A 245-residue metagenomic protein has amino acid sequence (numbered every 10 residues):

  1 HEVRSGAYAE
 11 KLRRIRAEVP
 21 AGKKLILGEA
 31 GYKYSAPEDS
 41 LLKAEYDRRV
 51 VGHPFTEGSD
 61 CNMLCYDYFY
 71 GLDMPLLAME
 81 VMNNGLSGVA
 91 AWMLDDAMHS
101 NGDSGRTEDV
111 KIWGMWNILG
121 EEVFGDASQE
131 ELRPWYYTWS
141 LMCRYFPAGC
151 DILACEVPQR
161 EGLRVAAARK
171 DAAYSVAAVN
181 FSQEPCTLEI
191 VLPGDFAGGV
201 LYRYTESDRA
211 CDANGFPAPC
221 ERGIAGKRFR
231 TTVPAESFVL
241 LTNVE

Functional and structural regions predicted by a protein language model:
H1-G6, S87: Aromatic- and acid-rich polysaccharide-binding/catalytic face of secreted or lumenal carbohydrate-active enzymes
E2, G31, D95, S182: Catalytic metal-binding/acid-base residues of hydrolase active sites
P20-K24, N84-V89, A172-A173: Loop/turn elements at helix/coil->beta-strand transitions in domains of secreted/extracellular proteins
K24-E29, G88-W92, A177-A178: Structural recognition of the beta-strand scaffold that forms the well-ordered cores of secreted hydrolase catalytic
Y32-S140, R144, C150-L163: Aromatic/acidic polysaccharide-binding cleft in carbohydrate-active enzymes
P158-F196, Y204, E236, L240: Carbohydrate-binding surface patches
I190-R222: C-terminal accessory region downstream of the catalytic core in glycan-modifying enzymes
P219-E245: C-terminal beta-strand-rich structural cap/linker in extracellular carbohydrate-active enzymes
